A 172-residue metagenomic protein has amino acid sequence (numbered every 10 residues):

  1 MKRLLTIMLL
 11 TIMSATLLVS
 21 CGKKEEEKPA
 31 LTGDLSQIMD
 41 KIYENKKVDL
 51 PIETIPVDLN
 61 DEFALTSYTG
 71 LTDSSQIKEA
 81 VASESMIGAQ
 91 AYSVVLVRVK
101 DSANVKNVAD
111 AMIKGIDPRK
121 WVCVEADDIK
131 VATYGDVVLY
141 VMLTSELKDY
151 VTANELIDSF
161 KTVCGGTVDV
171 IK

Functional and structural regions predicted by a protein language model:
M1-I7: Positively charged n-region of N-terminal signal peptides that target proteins for export
T11-I12: Repetitive helical segments and hydrophobic/amphipathic motifs
T16-S20: C-terminal motif of bacterial Sec signal peptides marking the signal peptidase cleavage site
G22-S93, V99-K172: Soluble, non-membrane globular domain cores that form compact, hydrophobic packing and curved binding surfaces
